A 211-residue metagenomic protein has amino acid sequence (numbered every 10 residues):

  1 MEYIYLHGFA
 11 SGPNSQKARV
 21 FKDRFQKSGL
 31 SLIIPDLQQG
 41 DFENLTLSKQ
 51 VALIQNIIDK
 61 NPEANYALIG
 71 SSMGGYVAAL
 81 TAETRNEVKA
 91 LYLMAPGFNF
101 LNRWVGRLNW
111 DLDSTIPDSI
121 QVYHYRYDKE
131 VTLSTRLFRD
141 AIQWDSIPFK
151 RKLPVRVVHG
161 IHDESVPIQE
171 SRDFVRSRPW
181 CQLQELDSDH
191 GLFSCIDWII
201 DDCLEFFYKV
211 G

Functional and structural regions predicted by a protein language model:
M1-Q39: Short, surface-exposed "cap/lid" segments of acyl-processing enzymes
Y5-F9, I69, M94, V158: Short hydrophobic segments within beta-strands
S15-K22, S48, I168-R172: Short, surface-exposed alpha-helical segments at coil->helix boundaries
F25, T81-R85: Aromatic pocket-lining residues of Rossmann-like dinucleotide-binding sites
F42-K60: Alpha/beta-hydrolase active-site loop
I69-A78: Gly/Ala-rich beta-loop-alpha elbow adjacent to hydrolase catalytic centers
L80-T81, D173: Active-site signature of alpha/beta-hydrolase-fold catalytic machinery across serine- and Asp/Cys-nucleophile hydrolases
V88-S177, C181-G211: The alpha/beta-hydrolase serine catalytic core
